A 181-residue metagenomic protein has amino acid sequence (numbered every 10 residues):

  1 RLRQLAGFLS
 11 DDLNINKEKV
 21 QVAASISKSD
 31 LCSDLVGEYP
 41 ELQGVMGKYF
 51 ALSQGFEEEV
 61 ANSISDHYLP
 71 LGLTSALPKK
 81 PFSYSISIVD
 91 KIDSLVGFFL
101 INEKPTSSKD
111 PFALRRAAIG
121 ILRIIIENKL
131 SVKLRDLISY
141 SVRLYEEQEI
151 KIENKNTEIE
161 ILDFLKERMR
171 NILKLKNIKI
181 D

Functional and structural regions predicted by a protein language model:
R1-D181: Amphipathic alpha-helical "coupling" segments that flank catalytic cores
